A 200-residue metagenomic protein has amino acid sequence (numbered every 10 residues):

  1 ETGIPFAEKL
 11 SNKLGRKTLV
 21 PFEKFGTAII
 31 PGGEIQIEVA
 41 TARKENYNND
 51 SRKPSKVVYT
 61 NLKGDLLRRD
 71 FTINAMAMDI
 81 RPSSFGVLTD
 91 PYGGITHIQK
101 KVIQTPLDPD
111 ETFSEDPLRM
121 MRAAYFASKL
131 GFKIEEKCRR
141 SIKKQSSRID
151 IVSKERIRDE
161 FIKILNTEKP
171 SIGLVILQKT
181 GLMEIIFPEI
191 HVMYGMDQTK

Functional and structural regions predicted by a protein language model:
E1-K200: Catalytic cores of the polymerase beta-like nucleotidyltransferase superfamily and closely associated nucleotide
